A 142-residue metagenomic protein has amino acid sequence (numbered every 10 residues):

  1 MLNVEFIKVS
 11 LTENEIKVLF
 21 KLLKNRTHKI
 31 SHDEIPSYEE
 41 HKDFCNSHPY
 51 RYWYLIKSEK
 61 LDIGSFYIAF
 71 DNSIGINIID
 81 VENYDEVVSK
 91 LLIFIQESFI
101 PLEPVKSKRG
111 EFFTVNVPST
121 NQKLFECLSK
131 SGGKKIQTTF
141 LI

Functional and structural regions predicted by a protein language model:
N3-K21: A short beta-loop-alpha structural element at the N-terminal edge of CoA-dependent acyl/N-acetyltransferase catalytic
H28-E34: A short gly/proline-enriched turn/hairpin at secondary-structure junctions
E34-R51: Active-site rim helix/loop that mediates acceptor-substrate recognition in acyltransferases
R51-G64, I68-A69: Conserved beta-hairpin
A69-S89, N116: Conserved acetyl-CoA binding element of GNAT-fold acetyltransferases
E82-E103, Q122-K130: Conserved acetyl-CoA-binding loop-helix of GNAT-fold acetyltransferases
K106-F125, I142: Conserved beta-strand-loop-alpha-helix junction that forms the acyl-donor binding cleft
K134-I142: Conserved catalytic-core motifs of GNAT/GCN5-like acyltransferases
